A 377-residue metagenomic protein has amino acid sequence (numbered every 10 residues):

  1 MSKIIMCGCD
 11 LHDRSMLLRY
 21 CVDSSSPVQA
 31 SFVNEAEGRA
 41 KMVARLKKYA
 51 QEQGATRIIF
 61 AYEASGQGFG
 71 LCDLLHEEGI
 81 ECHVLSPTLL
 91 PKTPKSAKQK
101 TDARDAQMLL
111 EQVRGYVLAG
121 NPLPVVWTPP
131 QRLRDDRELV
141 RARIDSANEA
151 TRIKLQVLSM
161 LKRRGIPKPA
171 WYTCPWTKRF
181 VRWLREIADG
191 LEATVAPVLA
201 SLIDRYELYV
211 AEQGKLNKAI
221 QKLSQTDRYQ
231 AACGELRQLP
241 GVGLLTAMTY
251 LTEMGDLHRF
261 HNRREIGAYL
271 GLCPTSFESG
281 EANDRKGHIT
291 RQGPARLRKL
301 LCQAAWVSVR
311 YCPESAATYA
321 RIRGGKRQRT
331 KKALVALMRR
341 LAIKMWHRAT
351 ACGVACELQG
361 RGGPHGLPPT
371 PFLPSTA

Functional and structural regions predicted by a protein language model:
S2-V22, L109: Gly/Thr-rich phosphate-binding beta-strand-loop-beta motif of the actin/hexokinase/Hsp70
D13-A40: Short glycine-rich, Thr/Ser-proximal phosphate-binding strand/loop in the N-terminal lobe of ATP-dependent enzymes
R39-I59: Short, basic/hydrophobic alpha-helical segments
H83-V125, N283-Q292: Short alpha-helix plus adjacent loop in nuclease-associated cores
E111-E138, V181-G190: A short, charged helix-loop
R141-E235: Glycine-rich, often acidic, oxyanion-interacting loops/wings at catalytic, nucleic-acid, or phospho-protein interfaces
G234-T330, H365-P368: Phosphate-backbone recognition surface of nucleic-acid-processing proteins
E281-R285, Y319-A377: Low-complexity, acidic/Ser/Thr- and charged residue-rich accessory regions of DNA metabolism proteins
